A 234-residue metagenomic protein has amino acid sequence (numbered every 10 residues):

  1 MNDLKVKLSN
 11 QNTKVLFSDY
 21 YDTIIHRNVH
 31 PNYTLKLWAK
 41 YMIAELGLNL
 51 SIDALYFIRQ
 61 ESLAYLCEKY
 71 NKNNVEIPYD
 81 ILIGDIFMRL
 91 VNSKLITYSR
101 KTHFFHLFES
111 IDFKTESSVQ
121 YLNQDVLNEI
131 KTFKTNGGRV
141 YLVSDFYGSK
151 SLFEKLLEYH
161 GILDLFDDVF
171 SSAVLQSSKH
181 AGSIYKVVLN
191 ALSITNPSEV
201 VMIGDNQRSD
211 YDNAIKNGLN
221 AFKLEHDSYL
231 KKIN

Functional and structural regions predicted by a protein language model:
L4-Q60: Active-site neighborhood of HAD-like aspartate-dependent phosphohydrolases
K14, I24, R100, S117-N123 (+5 more regions): A generic "structured core" feature
Y21-I25, H30-P31, F146-K150, L175-S177 (+2 more regions): Short, solvent-exposed loop/turn segments at secondary-structure junctions
A39-L46, L50-I111: A metal-dependent, Asp-based hydrolase signature
H103-E158, F166-S171: Substrate-recognition element of Asp-dependent hydrolases with the DxDx(T/V) motif
L165-A181: Glycine/Thr-rich beta-alpha phosphate-binding loop at enzyme active sites
H180-R208: Conserved Lys-Pro-Asp/Glu-containing loop-to-beta segment of HAD-superfamily phosphomonoesterases, centered on
I203, R208-N234: Acidic, Mg2+-coordinating phosphoryl-transfer loop and its flanking beta/alpha structural elements, shared across
